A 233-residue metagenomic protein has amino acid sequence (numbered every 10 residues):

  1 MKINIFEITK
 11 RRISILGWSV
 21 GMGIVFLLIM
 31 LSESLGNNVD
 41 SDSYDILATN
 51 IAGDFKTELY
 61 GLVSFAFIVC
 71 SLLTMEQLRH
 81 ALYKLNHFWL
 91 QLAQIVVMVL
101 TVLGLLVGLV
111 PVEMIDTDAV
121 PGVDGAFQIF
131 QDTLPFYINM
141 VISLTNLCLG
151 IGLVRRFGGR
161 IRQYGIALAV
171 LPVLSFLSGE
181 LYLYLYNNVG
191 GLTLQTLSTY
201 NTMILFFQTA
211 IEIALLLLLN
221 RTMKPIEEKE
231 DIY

Functional and structural regions predicted by a protein language model:
K2-I226: Hydrophobic, aromatic-enriched alpha-helical segments typical of multi-pass transmembrane helices
I226-Y233: Short, highly charged, low-complexity non-transmembrane loops/tails of multi-pass membrane proteins
